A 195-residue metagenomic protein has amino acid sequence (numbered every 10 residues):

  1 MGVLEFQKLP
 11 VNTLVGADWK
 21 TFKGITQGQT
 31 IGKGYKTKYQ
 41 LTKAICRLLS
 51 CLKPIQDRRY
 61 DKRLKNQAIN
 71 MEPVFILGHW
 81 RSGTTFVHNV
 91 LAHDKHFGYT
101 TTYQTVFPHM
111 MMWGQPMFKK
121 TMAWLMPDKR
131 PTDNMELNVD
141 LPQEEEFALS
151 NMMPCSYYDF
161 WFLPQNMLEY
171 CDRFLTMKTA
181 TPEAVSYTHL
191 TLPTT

Functional and structural regions predicted by a protein language model:
V11-R47: Charged, amphipathic alpha-helical linker segments immediately N-terminal to NTP-binding catalytic cores
I45-R58: N-terminal pre-Walker A segment at the start of P-loop NTPase domains
I55-P73, P108: N-terminal signal-anchor transmembrane helix
P73-F75, H96: Beta-sheet entry/capping signal
I76-A92: Glycine-rich phosphate-binding P-loop
D94-T102: Post-Walker A helix-loop "phosphate-sensing" segment adjacent to the P-loop in P-loop NTPases
P108-E183: Small/polar (Gly/Ser/Thr/Ala-rich) solvent-exposed segments that form structured loops/beta-strands/short helices used
T188-T194: Conserved small/polar residues in nucleotide/adenosyl-binding loops
